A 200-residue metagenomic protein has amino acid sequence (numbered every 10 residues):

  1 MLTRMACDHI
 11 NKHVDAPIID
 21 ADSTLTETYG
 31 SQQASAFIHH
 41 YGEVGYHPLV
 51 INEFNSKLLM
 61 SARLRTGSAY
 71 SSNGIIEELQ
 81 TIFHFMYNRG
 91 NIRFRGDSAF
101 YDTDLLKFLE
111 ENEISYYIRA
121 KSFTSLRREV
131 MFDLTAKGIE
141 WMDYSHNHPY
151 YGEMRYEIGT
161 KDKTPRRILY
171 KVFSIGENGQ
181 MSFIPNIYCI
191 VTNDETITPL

Functional and structural regions predicted by a protein language model:
M1-I51: Active-site-proximal, Lys/Arg-enriched surface segment that forms a nucleic-acid-binding/basic interface patch
H13-A16, Y46, S56, R89-G90 (+2 more regions): Short coil/turn connectors at secondary-structure junctions
D15-L25, K57, I92-Y101, Y116 (+1 more regions): Short, conserved catalytic/metal-binding motifs centered on acidic residues
T26-T28, L58, S68-A69, F100-D104 (+2 more regions): Flexible loop/turn segments at secondary-structure boundaries
T28-A34, M60-R63, T103-L109, R127-D133: Short acidic, glycine/serine/threonine-rich loops at helix termini
H39-R89, N193: Electropositive, glycine- and tryptophan-enriched low-complexity nucleic-acid-binding patches
A69-S125: Domain-level cores of phosphate- or acyl-group-handling catalytic modules
Y117-L200: An anionic, glycine-rich sequence signature occurring as long contiguous blocks
